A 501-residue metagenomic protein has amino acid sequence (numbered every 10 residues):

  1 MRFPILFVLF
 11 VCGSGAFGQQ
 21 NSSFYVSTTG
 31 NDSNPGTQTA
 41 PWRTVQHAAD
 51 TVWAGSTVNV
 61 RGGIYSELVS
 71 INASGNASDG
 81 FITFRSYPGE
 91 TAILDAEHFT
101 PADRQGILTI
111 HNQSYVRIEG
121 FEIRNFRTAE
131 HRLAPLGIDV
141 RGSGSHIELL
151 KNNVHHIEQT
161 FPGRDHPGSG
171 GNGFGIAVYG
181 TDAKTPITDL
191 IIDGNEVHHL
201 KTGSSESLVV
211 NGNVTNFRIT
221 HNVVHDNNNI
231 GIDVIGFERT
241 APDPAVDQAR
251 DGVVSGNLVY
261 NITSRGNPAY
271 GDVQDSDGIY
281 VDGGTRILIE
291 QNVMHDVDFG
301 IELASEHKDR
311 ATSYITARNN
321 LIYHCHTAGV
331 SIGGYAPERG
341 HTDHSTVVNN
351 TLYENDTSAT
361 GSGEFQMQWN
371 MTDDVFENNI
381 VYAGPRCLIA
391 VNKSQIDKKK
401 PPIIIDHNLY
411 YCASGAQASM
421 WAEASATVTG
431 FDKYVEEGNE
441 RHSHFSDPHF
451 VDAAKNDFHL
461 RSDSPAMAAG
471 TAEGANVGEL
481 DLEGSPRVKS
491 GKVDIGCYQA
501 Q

Functional and structural regions predicted by a protein language model:
F3-C12: Sec-dependent N-terminal signal peptides
A16-H47, G62-I64, P88-E90, P448-N456: Right-handed parallel beta-helix/beta-solenoid
T28-S66, S70, Y434, S464 (+2 more regions): Acidic Gly/Asp/Thr-rich repetitive segments characteristic of extracellular carbohydrate-active and adhesion proteins
D32, S56, T83, A102-D103 (+3 more regions): Acidic, glycine- and Ser/Thr-rich low-complexity intrinsically disordered tracts in extracellular/secreted proteins
Q46, D50-A54, S66-T83, A92-E119 (+3 more regions): Extracellular beta-strand-rich solenoid/capping regions of secreted or surface-exposed proteins that bind or remodel
Y65-S70, A96-I107, R127-L136, E158-G173 (+12 more regions): Short glycine/acidic-rich loop motifs that flank beta-strands on beta-rich extracellular proteins
F81, Y87-E90, S114-N125, S145-E158 (+13 more regions): Right-handed parallel beta-helix
